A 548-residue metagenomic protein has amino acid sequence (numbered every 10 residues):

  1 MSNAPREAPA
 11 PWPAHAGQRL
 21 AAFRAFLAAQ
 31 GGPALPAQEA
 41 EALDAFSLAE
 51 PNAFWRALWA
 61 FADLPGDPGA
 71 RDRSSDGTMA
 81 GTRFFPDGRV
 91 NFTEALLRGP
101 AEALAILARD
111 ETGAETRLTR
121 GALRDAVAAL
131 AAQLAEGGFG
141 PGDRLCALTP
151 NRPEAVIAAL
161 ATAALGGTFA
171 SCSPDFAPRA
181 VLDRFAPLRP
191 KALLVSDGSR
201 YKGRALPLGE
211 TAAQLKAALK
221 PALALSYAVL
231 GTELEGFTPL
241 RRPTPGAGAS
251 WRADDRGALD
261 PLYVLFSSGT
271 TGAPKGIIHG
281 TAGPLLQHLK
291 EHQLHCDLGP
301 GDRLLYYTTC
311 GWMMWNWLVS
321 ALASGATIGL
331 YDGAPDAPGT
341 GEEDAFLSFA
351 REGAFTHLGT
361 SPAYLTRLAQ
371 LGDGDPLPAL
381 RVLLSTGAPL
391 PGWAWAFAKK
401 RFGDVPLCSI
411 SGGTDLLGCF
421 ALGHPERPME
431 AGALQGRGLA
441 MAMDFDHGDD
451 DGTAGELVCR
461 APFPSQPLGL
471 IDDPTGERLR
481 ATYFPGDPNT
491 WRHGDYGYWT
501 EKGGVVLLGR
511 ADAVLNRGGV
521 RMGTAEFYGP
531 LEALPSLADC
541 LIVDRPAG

Functional and structural regions predicted by a protein language model:
A42-F46, T93, A105-L160, A177-L182 (+3 more regions): Conserved AMP-binding/adenylate-forming core of the ANL superfamily
T116-G121, D254, L262-L286: Conserved AMP-binding A3 loop
A147, C172-D197, R351, L358 (+3 more regions): AMP-binding/adenylate-forming catalytic core of the ANL superfamily
P150, A192-T211, D332-P335, G353-A396 (+2 more regions): Adenylate-forming
A164-R242, S361-P362: Structural core segment of the AMP-binding/adenylate-forming
S199, E235-D260: Flexible, low-complexity linker/hinge segments
L285-R303, M313-T356, L371: Conserved AMP-binding/adenylation subdomain of ANL enzymes
R351, R381-G504, A511-V514, F527: Conserved AMP-binding/adenylate-forming
